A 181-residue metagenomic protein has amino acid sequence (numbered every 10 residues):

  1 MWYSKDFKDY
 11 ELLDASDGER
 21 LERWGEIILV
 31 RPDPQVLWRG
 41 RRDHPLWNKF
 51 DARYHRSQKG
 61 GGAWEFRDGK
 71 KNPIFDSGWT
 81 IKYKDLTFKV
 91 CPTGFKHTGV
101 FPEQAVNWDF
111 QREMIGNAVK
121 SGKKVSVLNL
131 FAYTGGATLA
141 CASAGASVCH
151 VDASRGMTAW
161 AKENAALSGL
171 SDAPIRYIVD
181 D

Functional and structural regions predicted by a protein language model:
M1-S4: N-terminal accessory targeting/assembly segments
D6-E22, L29-P102, D109: Non-catalytic substrate-recognition/targeting regions of SAM-dependent transferases
P102-K123: Conserved alpha-helix/loop element of class I SAM-dependent methyltransferases that forms part of the SAM/SAH-binding
K123-Y133: Conserved class I S-adenosyl-L-methionine
S126, S147, S171: Residue-level detector of anion-binding/catalytic polar loops
T134-V148: Conserved SAM-binding loop of SAM-dependent methyltransferases across substrates and taxa, primarily the Class I
V151: The conserved SAM/SAH-binding core of class I Rossmann-like methyltransferase domains, concentrating on the hydrophobic
S154-D181: S-adenosyl-L-methionine
